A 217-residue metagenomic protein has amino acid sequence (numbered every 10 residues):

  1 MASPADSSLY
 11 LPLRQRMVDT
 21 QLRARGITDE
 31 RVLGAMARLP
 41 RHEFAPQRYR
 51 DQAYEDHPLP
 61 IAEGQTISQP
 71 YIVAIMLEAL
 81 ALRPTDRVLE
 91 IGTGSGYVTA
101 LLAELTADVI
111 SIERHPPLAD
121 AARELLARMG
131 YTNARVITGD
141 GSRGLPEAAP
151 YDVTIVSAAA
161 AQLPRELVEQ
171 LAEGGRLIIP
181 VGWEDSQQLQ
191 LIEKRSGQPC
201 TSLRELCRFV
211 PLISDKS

Functional and structural regions predicted by a protein language model:
M1-L89, Y97-L101, L105, L118-T132 (+1 more regions): Class I SAM-dependent transferase core
A81-C200: Conserved nucleotide-cofactor-binding alpha/beta core module
